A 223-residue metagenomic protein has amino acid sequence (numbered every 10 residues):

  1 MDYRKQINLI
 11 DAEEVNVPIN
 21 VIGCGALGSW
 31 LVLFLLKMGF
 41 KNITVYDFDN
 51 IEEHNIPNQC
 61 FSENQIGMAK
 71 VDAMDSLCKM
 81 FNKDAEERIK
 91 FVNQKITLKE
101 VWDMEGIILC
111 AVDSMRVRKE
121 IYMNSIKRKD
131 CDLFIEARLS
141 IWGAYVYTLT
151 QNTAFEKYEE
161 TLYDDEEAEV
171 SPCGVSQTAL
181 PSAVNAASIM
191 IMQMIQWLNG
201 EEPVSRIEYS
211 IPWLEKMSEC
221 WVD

Functional and structural regions predicted by a protein language model:
M1-D223: Adenine nucleotide-associated cytosolic modules
